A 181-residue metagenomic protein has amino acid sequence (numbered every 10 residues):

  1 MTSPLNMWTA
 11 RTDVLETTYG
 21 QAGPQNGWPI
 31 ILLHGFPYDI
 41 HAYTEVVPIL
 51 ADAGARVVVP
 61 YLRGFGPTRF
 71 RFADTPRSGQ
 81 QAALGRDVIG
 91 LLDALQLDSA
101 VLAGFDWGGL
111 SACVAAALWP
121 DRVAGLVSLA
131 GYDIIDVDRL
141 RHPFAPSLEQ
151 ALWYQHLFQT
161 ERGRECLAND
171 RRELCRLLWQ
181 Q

Functional and structural regions predicted by a protein language model:
T2-N6, T17, P29, F65-A103 (+1 more regions): Flexible "cap/lid" subdomain of the alpha/beta-hydrolase fold that forms the substrate-access gate
T9: N-terminal carbohydrate-binding accessory modules
T12-E16: Glycine-centered tight beta-turn/hairpin loop motif at sheet-sheet or coil-to-beta transitions
T18-A73: Conserved HGGG/HGGXW glycine-rich cap/lid loop of the alpha/beta-hydrolase fold
